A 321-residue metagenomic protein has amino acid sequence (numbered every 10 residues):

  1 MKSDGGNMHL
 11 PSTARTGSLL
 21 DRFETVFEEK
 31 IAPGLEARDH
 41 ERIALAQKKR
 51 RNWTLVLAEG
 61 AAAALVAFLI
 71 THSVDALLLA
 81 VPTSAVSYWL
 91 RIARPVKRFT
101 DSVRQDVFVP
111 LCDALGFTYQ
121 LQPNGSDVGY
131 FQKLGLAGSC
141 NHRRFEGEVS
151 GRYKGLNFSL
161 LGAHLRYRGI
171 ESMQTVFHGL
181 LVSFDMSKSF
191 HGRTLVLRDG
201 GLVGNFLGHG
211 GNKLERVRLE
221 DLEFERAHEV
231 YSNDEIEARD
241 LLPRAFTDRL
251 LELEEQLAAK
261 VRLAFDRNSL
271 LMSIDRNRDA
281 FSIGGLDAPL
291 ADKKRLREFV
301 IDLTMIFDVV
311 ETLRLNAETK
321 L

Functional and structural regions predicted by a protein language model:
K2-K49: Cytosolic juxtamembrane N-terminal segments of multi-pass membrane proteins
D4, H9, G17, R51-L55 (+4 more regions): Charged, low-complexity intrinsically disordered regions
S12, K97-D101, R295: Generic alpha-helical structural element
S18, R22-E24, P95-Q120: Membrane-interface amphipathic/juxtamembrane segments adjacent to transmembrane helices
E41, L45-K48, A64, A76 (+2 more regions): Amphipathic coiled-coil alpha-helices
R50-T71: Canonical alpha-helical transmembrane segments of integral membrane proteins
A67-T83: Hydrophobic alpha-helical transmembrane segments
L79-R104: Transmembrane alpha-helices and immediately adjacent membrane-cytoplasm interface residues in multi-pass integral
